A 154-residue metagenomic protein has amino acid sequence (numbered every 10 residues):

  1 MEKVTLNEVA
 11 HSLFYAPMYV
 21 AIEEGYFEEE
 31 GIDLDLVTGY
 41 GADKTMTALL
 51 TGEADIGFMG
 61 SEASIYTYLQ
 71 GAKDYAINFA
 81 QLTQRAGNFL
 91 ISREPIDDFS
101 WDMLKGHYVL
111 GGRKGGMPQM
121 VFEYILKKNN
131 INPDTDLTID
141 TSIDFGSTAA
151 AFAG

Functional and structural regions predicted by a protein language model:
E2-D134, T138-A151: Short, glycine-/small- and polar/acidic-enriched structural segments that line small-molecule recognition paths
